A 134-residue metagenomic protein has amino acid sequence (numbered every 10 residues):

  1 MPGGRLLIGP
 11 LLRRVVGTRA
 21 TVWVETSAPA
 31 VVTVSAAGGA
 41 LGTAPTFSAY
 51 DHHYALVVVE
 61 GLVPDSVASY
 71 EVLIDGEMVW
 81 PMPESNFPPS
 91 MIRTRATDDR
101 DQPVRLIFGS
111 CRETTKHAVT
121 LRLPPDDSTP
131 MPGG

Functional and structural regions predicted by a protein language model:
M1-G134: Divalent metal-dependent phosphoesterase catalytic cores across multiple superfamilies
